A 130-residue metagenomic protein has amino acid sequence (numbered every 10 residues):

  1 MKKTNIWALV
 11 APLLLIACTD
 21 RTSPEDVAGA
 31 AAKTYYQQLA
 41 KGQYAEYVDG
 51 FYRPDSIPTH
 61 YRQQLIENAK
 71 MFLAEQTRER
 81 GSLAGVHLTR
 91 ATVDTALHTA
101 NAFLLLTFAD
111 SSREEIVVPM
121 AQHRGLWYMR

Functional and structural regions predicted by a protein language model:
M1-W7: Bacterial N-terminal signal peptides that target proteins for export
L14-A17: C-terminal motif of bacterial Sec signal peptides marking the signal peptidase cleavage site
T19-R21: Bacterial signal peptide processing site
P24-Q43: Short, aromatic-enriched amphipathic alpha-helices that serve as compact interaction elements
G42-S56: Short, well-ordered alpha-helical segments enriched in acidic and aromatic residues
I66-R113: Surface-exposed, charged secondary-structure patches
R113-R130: Short beta-strand edge/turn micro-motifs at domain boundaries
